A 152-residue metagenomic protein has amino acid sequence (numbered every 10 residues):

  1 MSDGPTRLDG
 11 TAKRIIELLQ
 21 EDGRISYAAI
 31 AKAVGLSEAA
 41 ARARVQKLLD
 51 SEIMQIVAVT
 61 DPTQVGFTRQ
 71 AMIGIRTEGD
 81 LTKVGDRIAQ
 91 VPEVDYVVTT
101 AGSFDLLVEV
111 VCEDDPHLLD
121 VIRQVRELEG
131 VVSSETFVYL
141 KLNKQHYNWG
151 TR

Functional and structural regions predicted by a protein language model:
M1-R152: A compositional/biophysical signature of low hydrophobicity enriched in polar/charged and small residues
